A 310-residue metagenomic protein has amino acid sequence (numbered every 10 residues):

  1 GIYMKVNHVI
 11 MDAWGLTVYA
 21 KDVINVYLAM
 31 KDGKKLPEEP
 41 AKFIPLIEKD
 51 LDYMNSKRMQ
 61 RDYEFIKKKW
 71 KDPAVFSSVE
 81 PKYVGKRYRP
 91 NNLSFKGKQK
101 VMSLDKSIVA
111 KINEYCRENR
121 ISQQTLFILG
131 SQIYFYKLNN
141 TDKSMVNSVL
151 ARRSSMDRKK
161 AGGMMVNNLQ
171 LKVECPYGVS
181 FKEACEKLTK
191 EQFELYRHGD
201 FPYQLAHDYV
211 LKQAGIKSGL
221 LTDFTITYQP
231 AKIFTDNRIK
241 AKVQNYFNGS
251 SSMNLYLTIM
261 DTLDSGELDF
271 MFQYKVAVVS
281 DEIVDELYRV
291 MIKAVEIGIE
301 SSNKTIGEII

Functional and structural regions predicted by a protein language model:
G1-D52, V75-E80, E183-D208, V278-V279: Acyl-group handoff/entry surfaces in thioester-processing enzymes
G1-Y3, V23, E39-M54, R89-S103 (+4 more regions): Acyl/amide activation-and-transfer machinery of modular secondary-metabolite enzymes
V6, S107-S122: Surface-exposed, Lys/Arg-rich phosphate-binding patches that contact polyanionic backbones
W14-V23, Q124, D142-V149, P176-C185 (+2 more regions): Extended, hydrophobic beta-loop-alpha segments that form or line the acyl/peptidyl-thioester binding and transfer paths
K21, N25, A41-K98, S107 (+1 more regions): Short amphipathic alpha-helices and their capping loops
K21, N25, R61-K68, A110 (+6 more regions): Generic recognition of well-ordered alpha-helical segments within structured catalytic/regulatory domains
V23-K34, W70-S77, Y134-D142, V173 (+3 more regions): A generic secondary-structure signal for well-formed alpha-helical elements
D52-Y63, Y115-I128, L138-Q244, V276-S280 (+1 more regions): His-Asp-centered acyl/peptidyl-transfer active-site segments
